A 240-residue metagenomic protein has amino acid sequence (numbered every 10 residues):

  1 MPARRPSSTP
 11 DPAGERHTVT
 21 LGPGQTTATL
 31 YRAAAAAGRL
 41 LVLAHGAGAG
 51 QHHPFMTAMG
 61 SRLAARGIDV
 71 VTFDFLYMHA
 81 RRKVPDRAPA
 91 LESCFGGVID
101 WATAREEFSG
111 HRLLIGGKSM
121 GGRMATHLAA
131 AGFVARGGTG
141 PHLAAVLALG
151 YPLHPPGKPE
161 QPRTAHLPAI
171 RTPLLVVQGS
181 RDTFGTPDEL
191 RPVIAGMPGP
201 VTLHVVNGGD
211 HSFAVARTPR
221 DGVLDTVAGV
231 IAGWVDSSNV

Functional and structural regions predicted by a protein language model:
T9-T18: Short, hydrophobic/aromatic-rich segments at coil-to-beta transitions
H17-R112, D210-A216, R220-T226: Serine-hydrolase catalytic machinery in alpha/beta-hydrolase-like enzymes
V42-G46, G150, Q178: The conserved beta1-alpha1 loop
F95-T172: Primarily recognizes the serine-hydrolase "nucleophile elbow" in alpha/beta-hydrolase and SGNH/GDSL folds
A169-R171, V176-Q178, D182: Short beta-strand/loop motif that positions the catalytic acidic residue of the alpha/beta-hydrolase fold
T183-E189: Conserved alpha/beta-hydrolase "acid-adjacent" motif
M197-F213: Catalytic histidine neighborhood in serine/cysteine hydrolases with alpha/beta-hydrolase-type architecture
V230-S238: C-terminal alpha-helix
